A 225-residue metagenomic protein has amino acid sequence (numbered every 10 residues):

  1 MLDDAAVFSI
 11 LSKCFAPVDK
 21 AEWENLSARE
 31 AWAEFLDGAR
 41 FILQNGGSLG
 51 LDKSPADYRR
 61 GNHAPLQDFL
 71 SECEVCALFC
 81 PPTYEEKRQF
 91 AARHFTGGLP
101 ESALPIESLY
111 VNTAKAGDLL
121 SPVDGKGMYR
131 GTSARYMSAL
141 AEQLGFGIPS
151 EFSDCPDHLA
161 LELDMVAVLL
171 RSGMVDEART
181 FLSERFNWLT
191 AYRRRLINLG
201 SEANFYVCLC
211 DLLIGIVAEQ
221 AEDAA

Functional and structural regions predicted by a protein language model:
M1-A225: Surface/interface-facing alpha-helical segments and adjacent flexible terminal/loop regions used for partner/assembly
